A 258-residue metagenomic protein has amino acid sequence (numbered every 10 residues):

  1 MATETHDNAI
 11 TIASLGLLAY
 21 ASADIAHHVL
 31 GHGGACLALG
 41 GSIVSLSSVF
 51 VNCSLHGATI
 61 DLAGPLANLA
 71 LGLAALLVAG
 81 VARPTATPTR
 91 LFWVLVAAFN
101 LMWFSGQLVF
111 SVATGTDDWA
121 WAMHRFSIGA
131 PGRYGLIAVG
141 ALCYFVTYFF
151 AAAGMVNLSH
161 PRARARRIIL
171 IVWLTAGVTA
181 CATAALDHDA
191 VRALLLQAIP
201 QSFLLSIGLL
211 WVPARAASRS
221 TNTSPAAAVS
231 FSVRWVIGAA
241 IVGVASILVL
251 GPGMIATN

Functional and structural regions predicted by a protein language model:
M1-A9: Short, Lys/Arg-rich, polar N-terminal cytosolic tail immediately upstream of the first transmembrane signal-anchor
A9, L15-N68, G72: Small-residue-rich helix-interface/hinge motifs
S45-L46, N52-G154, I169-A180, A184-H188 (+1 more regions): Metalloprotease/metallohydrolase-associated module, dominated by Zn2+-dependent proteases
G80-R90, V156-A165, N222-V229: Membrane-interface helix-boundary motifs at transmembrane edges
P88-R90, V191-A198: Short, aromatic-rich membrane-interface segments at the entry and exit of alpha-helical transmembrane domains
Q201-W211, G238-V244: Alpha-helical membrane-embedded segments
A217-V242: Interfacial loop-to-transmembrane junctions
S246-N258: Juxtamembrane boundary at the C-terminal end of a transmembrane helix
